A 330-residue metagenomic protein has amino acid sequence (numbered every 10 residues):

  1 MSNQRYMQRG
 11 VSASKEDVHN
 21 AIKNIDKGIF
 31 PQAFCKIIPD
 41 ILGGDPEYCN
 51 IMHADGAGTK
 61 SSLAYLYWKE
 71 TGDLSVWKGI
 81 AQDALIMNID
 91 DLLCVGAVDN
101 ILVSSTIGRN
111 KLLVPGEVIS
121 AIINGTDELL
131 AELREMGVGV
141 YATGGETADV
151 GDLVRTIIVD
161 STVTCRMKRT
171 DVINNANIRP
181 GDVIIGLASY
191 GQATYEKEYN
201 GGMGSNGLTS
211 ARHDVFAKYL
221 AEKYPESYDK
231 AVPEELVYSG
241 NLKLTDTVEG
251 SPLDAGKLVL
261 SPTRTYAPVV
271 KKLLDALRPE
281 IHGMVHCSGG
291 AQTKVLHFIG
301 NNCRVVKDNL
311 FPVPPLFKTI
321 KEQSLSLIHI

Functional and structural regions predicted by a protein language model:
M1-I328: Helix-biased detector of long, well-ordered alpha-helical tracts
